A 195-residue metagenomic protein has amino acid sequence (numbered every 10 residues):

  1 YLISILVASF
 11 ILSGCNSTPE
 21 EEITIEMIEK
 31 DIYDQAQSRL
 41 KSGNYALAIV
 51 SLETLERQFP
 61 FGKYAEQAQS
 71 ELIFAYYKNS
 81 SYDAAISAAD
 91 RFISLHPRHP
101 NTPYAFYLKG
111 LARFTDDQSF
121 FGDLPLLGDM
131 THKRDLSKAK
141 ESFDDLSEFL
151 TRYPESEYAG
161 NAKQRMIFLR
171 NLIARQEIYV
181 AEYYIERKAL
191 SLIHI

Functional and structural regions predicted by a protein language model:
L12-G14: C-terminal motif of bacterial Sec signal peptides marking the signal peptidase cleavage site
N16-P19: Bacterial signal peptide processing site
I23-Y76: Post-signal-peptide N-terminal segment of Sec-exported extracytoplasmic proteins
Q58-A65, S94-Y104, Q118-F120, K133-L136 (+2 more regions): Short solvent-exposed coil/turn linkers within tandem alpha-helical repeat scaffolds
Y82-D83, S87, R113-D145, V180-K188: Short coil/linker segments at helix-helix boundaries
I193-I195: Conserved small/polar residues in nucleotide/adenosyl-binding loops
